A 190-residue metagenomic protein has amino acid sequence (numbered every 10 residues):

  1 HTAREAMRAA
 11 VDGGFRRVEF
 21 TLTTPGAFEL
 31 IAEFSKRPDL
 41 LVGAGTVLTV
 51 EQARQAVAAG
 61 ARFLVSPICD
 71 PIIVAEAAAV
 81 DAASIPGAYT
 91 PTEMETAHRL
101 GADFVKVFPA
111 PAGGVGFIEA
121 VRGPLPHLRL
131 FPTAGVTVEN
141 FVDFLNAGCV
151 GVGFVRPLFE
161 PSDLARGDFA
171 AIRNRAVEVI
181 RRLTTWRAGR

Functional and structural regions predicted by a protein language model:
H1-R62, A79, H127, V138-E139 (+2 more regions): Conserved N-terminal beta1-alpha1 strand-loop-helix module at the mouth
A6, I73-A77, E93: Aromatic/hydrophobic pocket-lining residues that form π-stacking "cages" and hydrophobic walls in ligand
R17-T24, L40-L48, A61-C69, A82-M94 (+2 more regions): Catalytic beta/alpha-barrel core
F28-A32, P71-V74, V115-P124: N-terminal small/glycine-rich loop or linker at the start of catalytic domains across soluble metabolic enzymes
A44-G45, P132-G135, V152-R156: Glycine-rich beta-strand-to-loop/alpha-helix junction loops that act as flexible
T49-A59, T92-L100, F117, V136-V152: Catalytic cores of alpha/beta
F63, P67-I73, K106-V115, C149-A170: Glycine-rich phosphate-binding active-site loops on the catalytic face of alpha/beta enzymes
G101-K106, F117-R129: A contiguous pocket-lining binding segment that forms or flanks enzyme active sites
